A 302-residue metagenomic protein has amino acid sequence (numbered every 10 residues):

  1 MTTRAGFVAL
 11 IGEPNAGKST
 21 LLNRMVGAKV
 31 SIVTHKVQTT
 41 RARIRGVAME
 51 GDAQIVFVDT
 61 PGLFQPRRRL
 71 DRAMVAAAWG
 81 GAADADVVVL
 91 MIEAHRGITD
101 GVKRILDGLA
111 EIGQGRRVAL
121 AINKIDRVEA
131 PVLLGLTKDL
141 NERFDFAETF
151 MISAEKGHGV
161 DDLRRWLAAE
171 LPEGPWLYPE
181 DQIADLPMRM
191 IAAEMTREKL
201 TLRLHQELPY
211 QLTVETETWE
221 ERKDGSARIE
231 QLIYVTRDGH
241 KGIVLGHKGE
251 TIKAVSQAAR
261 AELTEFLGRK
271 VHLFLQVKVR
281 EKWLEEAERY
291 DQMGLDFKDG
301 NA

Functional and structural regions predicted by a protein language model:
M1-D84: Conserved G1/Walker A P-loop phosphate-binding module
G17, G159, T251: Conserved glycine(s) of the Walker
A28, V47-G51, G81-V88, G108 (+8 more regions): Conserved, well-folded catalytic cores of nucleic-acid-processing and energy-transducing macromolecular machines
T40, F64-Q65, G97-I98, V128-E129 (+1 more regions): Catalytic P-loop NTPase motifs of RecA-like helicase/translocase cores
Q54, V75-T149, E220-K223: Conserved C-terminal guanine-recognition region of P-loop GTPase G domains, centered on the G4
D59, N123, S153: Active-site glycine-centered loops adjacent to acidic/histidine catalytic or metal-binding residues that shape
R116-R117, D126-A184: Canonical P-loop GTPase G-domain recognition
M188-A302: P-loop NTP-binding site
